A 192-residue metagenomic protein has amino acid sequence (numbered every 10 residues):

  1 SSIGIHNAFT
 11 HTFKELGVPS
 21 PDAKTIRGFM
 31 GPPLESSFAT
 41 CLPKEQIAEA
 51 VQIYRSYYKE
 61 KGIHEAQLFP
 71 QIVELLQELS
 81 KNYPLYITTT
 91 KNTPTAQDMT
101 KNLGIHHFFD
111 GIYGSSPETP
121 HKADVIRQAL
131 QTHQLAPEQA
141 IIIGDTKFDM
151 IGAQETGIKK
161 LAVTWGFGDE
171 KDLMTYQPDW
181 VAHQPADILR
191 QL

Functional and structural regions predicted by a protein language model:
S1-G28, T40, I47: Active-site neighborhood of HAD-like aspartate-dependent phosphohydrolases
I5, L34, L68, K122 (+1 more regions): Conserved donor sugar-nucleotide recognition element shared by glycan-biosynthetic enzymes
T12-F13, P33-E45, M99-T100, A129-L130: Helix-loop "lid/cap" segments that line or gate small-molecule binding pockets
P19, I105-D110, A136: Conserved H-loop
E60-I87, T93-Q97, A123: Short, acidic loop-to-helix structural element flanking the phosphoryl-transfer center in phosphate-processing enzymes
H106-P120: A short, structured active-site edge motif that brings together acidic residues
K122-M150: Conserved Lys-Pro-Asp/Glu-containing loop-to-beta segment of HAD-superfamily phosphomonoesterases, centered on
I141-W180: Acidic, Mg2+-coordinating phosphoryl-transfer loop and its flanking beta/alpha structural elements, shared across
